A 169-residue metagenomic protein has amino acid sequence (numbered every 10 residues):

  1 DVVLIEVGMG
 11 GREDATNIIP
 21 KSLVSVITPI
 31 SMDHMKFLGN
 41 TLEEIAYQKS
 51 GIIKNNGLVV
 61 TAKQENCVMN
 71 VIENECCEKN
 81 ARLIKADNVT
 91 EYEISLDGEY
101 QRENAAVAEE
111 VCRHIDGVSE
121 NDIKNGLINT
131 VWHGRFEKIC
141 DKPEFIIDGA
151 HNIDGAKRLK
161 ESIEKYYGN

Functional and structural regions predicted by a protein language model:
V2-I5, E13-V26, I30-S31, E44 (+2 more regions): Nucleotide phosphate-binding/pyrophosphate-handling subdomain across enzymes that bind or process nucleotide phosphates
G8: Active-site glycine- and acidic-residue-rich loops that bind and position anionic ligands or nucleotide-like cofactors
G11-E13, I18-N80: Conserved catalytic-core segment of NTP-binding enzymes
N88: Conserved "HGTGT" condensation-loop signature of ketosynthase/thiolase-family condensing enzymes that catalyze
